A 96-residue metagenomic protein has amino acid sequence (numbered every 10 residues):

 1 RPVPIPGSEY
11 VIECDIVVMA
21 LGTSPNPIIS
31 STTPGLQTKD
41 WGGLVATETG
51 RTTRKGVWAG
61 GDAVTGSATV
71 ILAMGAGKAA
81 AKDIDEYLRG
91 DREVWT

Functional and structural regions predicted by a protein language model:
R1-S67: FAD-site-proximal beta/loop scaffold in flavoenzymes
A63-W95: A conserved FAD-binding loop/helix module that cradles the flavin
